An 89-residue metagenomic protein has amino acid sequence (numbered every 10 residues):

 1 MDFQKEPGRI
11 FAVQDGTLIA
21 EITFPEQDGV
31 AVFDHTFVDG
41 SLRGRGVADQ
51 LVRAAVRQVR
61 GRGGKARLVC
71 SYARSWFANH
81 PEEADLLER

Functional and structural regions predicted by a protein language model:
D2-F3: Short loop/turn motifs at secondary-structure junctions and domain boundaries
G8-I19: Conserved beta-hairpin
T17-P25, V32: Conserved beta-strand in the GNAT
T36-R43: A short, internal acetyl-CoA/4′-phosphopantetheine-binding micro-motif in the GNAT/acyltransferase core
G44-V56: Conserved acetyl-CoA-binding loop-helix of GNAT-fold acetyltransferases
A54-R89: C-terminal structural segments of small proteins and small subunits
